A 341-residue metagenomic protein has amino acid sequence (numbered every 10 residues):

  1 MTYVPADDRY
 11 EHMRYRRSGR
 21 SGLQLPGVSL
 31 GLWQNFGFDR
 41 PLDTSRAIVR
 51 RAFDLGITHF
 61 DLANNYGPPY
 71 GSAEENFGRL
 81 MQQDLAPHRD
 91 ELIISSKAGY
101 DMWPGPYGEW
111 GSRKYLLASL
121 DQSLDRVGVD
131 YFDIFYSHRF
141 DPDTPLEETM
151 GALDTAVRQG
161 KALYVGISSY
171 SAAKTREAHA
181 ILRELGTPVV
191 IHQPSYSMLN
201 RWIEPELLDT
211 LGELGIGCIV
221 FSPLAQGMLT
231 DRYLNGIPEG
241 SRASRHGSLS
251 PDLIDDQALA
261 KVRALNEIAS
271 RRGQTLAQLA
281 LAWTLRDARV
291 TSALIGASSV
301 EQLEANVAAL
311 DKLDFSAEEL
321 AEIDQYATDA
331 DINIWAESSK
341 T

Functional and structural regions predicted by a protein language model:
M1-L92: N-terminal binding-site loop/beta-alpha segment at the start of enzyme catalytic domains that lines or forms
T2-H12, F140-Q325, T341: Beta/alpha (TIM)-barrel catalytic core signal, keyed to glycine-rich beta->alpha loops juxtaposed to Asp/Glu that bind
G19-G37, S95-G108, Y131, Y136: N-terminal small/glycine-rich loop or linker at the start of catalytic domains across soluble metabolic enzymes
R40-A52, G111-V127, T175-H179: Short, acidic/polar
R40-T44, S72, N76, Y107-Y115 (+2 more regions): Alpha-helix N-cap and loop-to-helix initiation/capping positions
R51, L55, R126-V127, G160 (+1 more regions): Structural motif
L85, D121-D130, G273: Phosphate/pyrophosphate-binding loops at sites that engage ATP/ADP/AMP, CoA/4′-phosphopantetheine, polyphosphate
L124-T144: Active-site groove signature of glycoside hydrolases
